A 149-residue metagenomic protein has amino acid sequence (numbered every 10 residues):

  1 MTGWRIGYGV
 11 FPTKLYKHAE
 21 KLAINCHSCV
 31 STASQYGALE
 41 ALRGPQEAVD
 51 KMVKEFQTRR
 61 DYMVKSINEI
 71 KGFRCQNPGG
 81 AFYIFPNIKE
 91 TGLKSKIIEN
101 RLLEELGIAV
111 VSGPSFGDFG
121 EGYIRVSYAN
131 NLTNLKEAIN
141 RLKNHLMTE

Functional and structural regions predicted by a protein language model:
M1-E149: PLP-dependent class I/II
